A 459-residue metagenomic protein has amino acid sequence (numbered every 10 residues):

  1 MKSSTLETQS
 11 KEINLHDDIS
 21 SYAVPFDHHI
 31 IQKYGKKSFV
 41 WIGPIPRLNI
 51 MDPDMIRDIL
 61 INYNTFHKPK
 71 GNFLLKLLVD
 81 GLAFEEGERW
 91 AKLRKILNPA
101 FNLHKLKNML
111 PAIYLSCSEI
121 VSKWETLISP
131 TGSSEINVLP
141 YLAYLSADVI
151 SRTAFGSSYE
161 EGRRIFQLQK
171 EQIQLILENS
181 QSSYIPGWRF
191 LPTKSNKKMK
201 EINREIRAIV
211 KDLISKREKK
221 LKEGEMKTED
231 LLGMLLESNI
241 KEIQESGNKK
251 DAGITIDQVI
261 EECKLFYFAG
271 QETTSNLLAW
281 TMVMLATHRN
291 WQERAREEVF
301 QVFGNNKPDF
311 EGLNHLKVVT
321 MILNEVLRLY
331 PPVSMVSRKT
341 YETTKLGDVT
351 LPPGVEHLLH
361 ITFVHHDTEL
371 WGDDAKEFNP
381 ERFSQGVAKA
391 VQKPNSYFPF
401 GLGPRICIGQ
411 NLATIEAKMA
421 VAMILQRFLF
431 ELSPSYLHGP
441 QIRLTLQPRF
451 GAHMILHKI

Functional and structural regions predicted by a protein language model:
M1-E88, K92, Y114-K123, E160 (+3 more regions): N-terminal membrane-proximal hinge/A-helix region immediately C-terminal to the signal-anchor transmembrane segment
E12-G35, A208, D212, N306-G347 (+1 more regions): Conserved cytochrome P450 K-helix E-x-x-R motif and the immediately C-terminal K′/meander segment
H67-L74, E85, R89, N108-N276 (+1 more regions): Cytochrome P450 heme-thiolate monooxygenase catalytic core
E237, L429, T445-I459: C-terminal helix/juxtamembrane-tail motif
K264, A269, M335, F383-A417 (+2 more regions): Cytochrome P450 heme-thiolate "Cys pocket" and heme-binding signature region
T274-A286, A420: Short, small-residue alpha-helix embedded
R289-Q292, Q410-Q447: Cytochrome P450 heme-binding "Cys pocket" and the immediately downstream C-terminal segment
L359-A388: Conserved cytochrome P450 K-helix/beta-meander segment immediately N-terminal to the heme-binding cysteine loop
